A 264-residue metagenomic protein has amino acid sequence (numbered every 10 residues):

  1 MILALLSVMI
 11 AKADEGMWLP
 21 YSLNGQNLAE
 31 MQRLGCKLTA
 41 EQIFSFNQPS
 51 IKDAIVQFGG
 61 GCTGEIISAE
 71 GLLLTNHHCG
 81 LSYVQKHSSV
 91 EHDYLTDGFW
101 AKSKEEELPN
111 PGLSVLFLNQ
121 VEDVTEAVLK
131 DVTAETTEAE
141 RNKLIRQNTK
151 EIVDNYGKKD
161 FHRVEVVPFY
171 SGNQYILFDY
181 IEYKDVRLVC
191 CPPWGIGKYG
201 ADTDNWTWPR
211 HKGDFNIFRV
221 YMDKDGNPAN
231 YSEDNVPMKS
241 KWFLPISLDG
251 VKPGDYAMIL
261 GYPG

Functional and structural regions predicted by a protein language model:
M1-V8: Bacterial N-terminal signal peptides
M9-G264: Terminal presequence/propeptide segments associated with secretion/organelle targeting and zymogen/polyprotein
